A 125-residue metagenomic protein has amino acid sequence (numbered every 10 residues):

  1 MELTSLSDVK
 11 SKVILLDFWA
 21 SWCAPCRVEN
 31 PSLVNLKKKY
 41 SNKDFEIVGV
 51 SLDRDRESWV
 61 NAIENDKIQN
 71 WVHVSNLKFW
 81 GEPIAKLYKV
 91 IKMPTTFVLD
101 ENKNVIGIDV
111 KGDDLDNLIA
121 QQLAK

Functional and structural regions predicted by a protein language model:
M1-I14: A short beta-strand-turn-helix
D17, I47-S51: Short beta-strand segments
F18-N35: Conserved redox-active cysteine motifs that mediate thiol-disulfide chemistry, especially di-cysteine Cys-X(1-2)-Cys
V60-M93, E101-N102: Short, internal strand/loop/helix patches that form the active-site neighborhood or redox-interaction surface
K92-M93, E101-K125: Non-catalytic, surface beta->alpha helical segment in thiol-disulfide oxidoreductase systems
